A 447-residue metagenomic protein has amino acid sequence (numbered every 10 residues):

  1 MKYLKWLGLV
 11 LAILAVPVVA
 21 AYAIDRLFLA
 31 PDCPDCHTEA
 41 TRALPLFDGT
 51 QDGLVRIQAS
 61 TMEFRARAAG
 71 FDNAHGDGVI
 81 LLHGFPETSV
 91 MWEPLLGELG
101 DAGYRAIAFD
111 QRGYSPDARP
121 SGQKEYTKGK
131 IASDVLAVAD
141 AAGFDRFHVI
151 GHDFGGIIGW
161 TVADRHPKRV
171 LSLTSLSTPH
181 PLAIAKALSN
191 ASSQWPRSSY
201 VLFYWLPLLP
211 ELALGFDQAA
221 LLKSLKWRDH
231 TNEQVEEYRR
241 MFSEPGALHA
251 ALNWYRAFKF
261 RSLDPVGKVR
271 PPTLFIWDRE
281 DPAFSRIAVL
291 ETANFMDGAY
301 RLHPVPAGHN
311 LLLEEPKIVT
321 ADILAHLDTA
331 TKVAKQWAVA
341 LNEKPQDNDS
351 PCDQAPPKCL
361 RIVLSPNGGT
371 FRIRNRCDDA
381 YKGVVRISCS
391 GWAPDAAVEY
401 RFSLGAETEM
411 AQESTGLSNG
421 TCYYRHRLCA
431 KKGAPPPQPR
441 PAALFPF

Functional and structural regions predicted by a protein language model:
M1-V16: N-terminal Sec-pathway targeting helices
P17-A66, G70-N73, G78, M91 (+7 more regions): Flexible "cap/lid" subdomain of the alpha/beta-hydrolase fold that forms the substrate-access gate
F71-P116: Conserved HGGG/HGGXW glycine-rich cap/lid loop of the alpha/beta-hydrolase fold
E343-S365: Low-complexity, acidic Ser/Thr/Pro/Gly-rich terminal tails and inter-domain linkers that flank the onset of structured
I373-D379: Asparagine-centered strand-capping/turn motif at beta-strand->loop junctions
A380-I387: Short, hydrophobic/aromatic beta-strand segments
G391-T421: Intrinsically disordered, low-complexity Pro/Gly/Ser/Thr-rich segments with frequent PxxP/GP/PP motifs and embedded
S414-F447: Terminal connector regions
